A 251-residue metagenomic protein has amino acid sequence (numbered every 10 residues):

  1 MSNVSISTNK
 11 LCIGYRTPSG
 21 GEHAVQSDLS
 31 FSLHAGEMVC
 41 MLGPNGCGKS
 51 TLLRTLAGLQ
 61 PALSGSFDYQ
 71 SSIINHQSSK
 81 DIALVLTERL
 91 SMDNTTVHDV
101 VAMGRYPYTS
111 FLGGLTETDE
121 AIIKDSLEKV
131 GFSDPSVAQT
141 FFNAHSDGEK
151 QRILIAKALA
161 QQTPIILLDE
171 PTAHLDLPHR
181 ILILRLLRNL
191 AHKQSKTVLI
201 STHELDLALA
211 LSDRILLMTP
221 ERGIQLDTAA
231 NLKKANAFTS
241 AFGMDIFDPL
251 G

Functional and structural regions predicted by a protein language model:
I6, A24-D28: Conserved structural motif at the start of ABC-family nucleotide-binding domains
L42-P44: The feature captures the beta-strand-to-loop junction immediately N-terminal to the Walker
A57: Helix-to-loop junction immediately C-terminal to a conserved catalytic motif
F141-H145: Conserved ABC ATPase signature
I155-A156: Hydrophobic anchor residue at the start of the ABC signature
I166-D169: Catalytic Walker B motif of ABC-type/P-loop ATPase nucleotide-binding domains
T202-H203: H-loop/switch region of ABC-family ATPase nucleotide-binding domains
